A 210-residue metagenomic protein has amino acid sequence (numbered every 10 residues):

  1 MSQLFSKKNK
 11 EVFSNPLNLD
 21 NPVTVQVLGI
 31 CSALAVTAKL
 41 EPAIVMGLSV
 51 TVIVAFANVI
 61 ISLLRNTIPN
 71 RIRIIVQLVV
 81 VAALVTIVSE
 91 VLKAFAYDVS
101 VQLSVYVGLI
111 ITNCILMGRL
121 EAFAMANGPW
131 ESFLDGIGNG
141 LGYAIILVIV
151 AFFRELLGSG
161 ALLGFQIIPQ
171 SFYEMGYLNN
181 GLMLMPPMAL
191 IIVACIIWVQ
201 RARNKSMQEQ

Functional and structural regions predicted by a protein language model:
E11, F133-Q210: C-terminal transmembrane helix-loop-helix hairpin of multi-pass membrane proteins
F13-V23: N-terminal membrane topogenic signal
N15, S62-N66, E131-N139: Short amphipathic alpha-helical coupling elements at transmembrane boundaries
I30-L34, V50-A55, A82-S89, I111-I115 (+2 more regions): Hydrophobic core segments of alpha-helical transmembrane domains in multi-pass membrane transport and ion-translocation
L40-F56, V76, S100-I111: Structural signature of hydrophobic alpha-helical transmembrane segments
A57-N70, M117-N127, R201: C-terminal ends of transmembrane helices
I68-V81, Q102-G108, D135: Cytoplasmic-side transmembrane-helix entry/capping segments in multi-pass membrane proteins
I87-Q102: Transmembrane alpha-helix boundary signature
